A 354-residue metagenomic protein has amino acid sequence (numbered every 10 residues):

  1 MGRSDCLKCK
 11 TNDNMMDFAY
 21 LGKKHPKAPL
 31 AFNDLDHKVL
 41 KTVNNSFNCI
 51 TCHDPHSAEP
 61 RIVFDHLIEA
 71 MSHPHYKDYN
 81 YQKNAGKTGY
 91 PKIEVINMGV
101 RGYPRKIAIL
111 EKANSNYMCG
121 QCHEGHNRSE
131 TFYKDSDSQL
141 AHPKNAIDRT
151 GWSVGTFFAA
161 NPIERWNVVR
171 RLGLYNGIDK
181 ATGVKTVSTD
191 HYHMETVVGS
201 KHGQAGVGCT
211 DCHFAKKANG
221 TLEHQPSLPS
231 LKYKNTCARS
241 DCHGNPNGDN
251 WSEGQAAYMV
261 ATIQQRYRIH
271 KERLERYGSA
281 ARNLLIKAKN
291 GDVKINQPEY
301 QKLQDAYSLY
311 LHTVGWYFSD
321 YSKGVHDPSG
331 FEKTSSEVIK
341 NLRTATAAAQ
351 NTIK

Functional and structural regions predicted by a protein language model:
M1-D5, N12-N14, K41, S46: Long, charge-dense tracts
C6-K10, D17-G22: Glycine-rich active-site/cofactor-binding loop and its immediate structural neighborhood
K10-T11, D54: Short loop/turn segments at strand-loop or loop-helix junctions that form parts of catalytic or ligand-binding pockets
F18-D211, A215-T352: Primarily the internal scaffold of c-type cytochrome electron-transfer domains, especially repeated/multiheme c-type
